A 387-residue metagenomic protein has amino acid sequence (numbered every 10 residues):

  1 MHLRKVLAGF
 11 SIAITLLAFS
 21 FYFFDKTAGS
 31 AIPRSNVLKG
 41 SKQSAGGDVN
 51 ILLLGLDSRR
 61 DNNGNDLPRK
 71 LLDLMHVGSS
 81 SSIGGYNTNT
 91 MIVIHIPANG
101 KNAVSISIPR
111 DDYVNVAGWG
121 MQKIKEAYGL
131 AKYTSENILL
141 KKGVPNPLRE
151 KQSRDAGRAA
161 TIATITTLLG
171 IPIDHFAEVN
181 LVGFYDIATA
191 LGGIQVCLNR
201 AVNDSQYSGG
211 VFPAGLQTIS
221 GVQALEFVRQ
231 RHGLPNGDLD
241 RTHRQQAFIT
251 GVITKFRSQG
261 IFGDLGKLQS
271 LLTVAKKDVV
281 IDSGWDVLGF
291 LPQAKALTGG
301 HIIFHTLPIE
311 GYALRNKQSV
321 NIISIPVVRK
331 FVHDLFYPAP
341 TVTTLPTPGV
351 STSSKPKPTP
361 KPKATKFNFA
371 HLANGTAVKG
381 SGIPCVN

Functional and structural regions predicted by a protein language model:
H2-N387: Non-catalytic, solvent-exposed segments at the cell envelope interface
